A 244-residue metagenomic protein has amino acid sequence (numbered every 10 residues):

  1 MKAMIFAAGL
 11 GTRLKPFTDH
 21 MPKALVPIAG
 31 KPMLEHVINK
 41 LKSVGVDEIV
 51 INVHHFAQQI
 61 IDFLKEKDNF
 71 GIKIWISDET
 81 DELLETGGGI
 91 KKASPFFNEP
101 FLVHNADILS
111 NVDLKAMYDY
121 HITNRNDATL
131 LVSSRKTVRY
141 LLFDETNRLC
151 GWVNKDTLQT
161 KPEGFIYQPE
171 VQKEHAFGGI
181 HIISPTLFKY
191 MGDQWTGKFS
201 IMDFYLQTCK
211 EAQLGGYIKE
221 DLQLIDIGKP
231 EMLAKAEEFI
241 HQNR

Functional and structural regions predicted by a protein language model:
M1-Q58: N-terminal glycine-rich phosphate-binding loop and ensuing alpha1 helix
K2, D47-I49, K73, D127-A128 (+1 more regions): Residues at the starts of beta-strands that form the adenosine-phosphate
A3, L25, I76-S77, A128 (+2 more regions): Generic preference for hydrophobic
I5, I51, V103, A128-L131 (+1 more regions): Structural beta-sheet core signal
L25, Y140-F143, Y205, G216: A structural signal for short hydrophobic beta-strand segments in well-ordered beta-sheet cores
S43, P95, Q207-K210: Solvent-exposed polar/charged
I61, K65-R148, G192: Conserved beta-loop-beta/alpha segment of the NTase-like Rossmann-fold superfamily that binds/positions NTPs
F101-L102, L109, L114-I122, R135-K136 (+1 more regions): Catalytic-core segments of class I nucleotidyltransferases/pyrophosphorylases that form NMP-activated intermediates
